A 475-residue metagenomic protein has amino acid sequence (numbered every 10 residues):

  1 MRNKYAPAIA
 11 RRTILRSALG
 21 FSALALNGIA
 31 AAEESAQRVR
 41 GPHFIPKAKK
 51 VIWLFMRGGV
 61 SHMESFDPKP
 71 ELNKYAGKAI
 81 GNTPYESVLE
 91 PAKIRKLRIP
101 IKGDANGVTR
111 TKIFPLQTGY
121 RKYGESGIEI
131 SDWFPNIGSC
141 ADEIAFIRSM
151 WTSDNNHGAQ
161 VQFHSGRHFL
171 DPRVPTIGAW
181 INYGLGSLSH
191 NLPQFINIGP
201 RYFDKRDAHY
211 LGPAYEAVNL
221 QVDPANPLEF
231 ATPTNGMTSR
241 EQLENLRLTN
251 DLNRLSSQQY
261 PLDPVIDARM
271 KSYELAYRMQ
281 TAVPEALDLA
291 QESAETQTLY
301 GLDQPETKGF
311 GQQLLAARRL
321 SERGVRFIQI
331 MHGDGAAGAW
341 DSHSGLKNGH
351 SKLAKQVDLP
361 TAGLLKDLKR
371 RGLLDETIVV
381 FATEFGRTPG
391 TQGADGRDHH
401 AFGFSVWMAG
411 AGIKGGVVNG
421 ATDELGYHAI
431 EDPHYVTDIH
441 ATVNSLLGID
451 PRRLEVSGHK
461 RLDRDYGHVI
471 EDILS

Functional and structural regions predicted by a protein language model:
R2-S475: Ligand-binding pockets and gating/stacking loops
